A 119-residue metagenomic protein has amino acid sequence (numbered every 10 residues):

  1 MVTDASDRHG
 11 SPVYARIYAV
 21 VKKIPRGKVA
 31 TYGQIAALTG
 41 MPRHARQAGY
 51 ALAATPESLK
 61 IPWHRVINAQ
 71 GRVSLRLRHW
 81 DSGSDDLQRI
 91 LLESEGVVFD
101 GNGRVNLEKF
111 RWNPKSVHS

Functional and structural regions predicted by a protein language model:
V2-S119: Nucleic acid-binding interface residues in structured DNA/RNA-binding domains, emphasizing the DNA-engaging scaffolds
